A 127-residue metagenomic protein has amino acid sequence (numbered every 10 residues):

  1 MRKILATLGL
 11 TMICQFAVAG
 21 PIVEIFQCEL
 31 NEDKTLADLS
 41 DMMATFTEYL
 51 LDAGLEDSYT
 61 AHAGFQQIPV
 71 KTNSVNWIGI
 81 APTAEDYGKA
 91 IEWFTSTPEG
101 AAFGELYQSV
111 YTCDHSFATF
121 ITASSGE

Functional and structural regions predicted by a protein language model:
M1-I4: Positively charged n-region of N-terminal signal peptides that target proteins for export
M12-T97, S109-E127: Short S/T/G/P-rich N-terminal loop/turn motif that feeds into the first structured element of a domain
F103-G104: Non-heme di-metal
